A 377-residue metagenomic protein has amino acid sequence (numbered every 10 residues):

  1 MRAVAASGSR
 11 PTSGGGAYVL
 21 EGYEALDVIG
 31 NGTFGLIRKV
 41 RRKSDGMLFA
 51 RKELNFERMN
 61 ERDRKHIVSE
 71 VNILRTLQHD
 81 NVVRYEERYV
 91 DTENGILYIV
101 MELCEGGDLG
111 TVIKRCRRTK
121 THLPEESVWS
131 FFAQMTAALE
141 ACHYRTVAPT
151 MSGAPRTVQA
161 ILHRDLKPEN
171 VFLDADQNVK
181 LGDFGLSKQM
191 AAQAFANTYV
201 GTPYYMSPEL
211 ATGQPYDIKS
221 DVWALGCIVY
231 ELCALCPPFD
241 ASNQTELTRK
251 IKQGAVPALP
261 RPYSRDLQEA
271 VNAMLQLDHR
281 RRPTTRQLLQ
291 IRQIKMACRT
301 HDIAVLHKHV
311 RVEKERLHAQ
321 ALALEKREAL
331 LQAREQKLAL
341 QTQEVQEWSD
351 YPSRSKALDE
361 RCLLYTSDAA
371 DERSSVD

Functional and structural regions predicted by a protein language model:
L26-T33, I37: Protein kinase glycine-rich loop
L36-R58: Glycine-rich ATP phosphate-binding loop
R84-L97: Short beta-strand micro-motifs within the conserved protein kinase catalytic domain, predominantly in the N-lobe
N94-D108: Conserved short submotifs of the Hanks-type protein kinase catalytic core that shape the nucleotide-binding pocket
F131-F132: Activation segment signature within eukaryotic-like protein kinase domains
D221: Conserved catalytic-loop aspartate of Hanks-type protein kinases
Y365-A370: Conserved small/polar residues in nucleotide/adenosyl-binding loops
